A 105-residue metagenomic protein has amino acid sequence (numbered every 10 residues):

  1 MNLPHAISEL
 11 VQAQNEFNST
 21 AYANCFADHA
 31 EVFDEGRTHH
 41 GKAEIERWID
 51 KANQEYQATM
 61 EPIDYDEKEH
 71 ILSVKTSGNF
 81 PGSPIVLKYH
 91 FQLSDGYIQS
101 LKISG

Functional and structural regions predicted by a protein language model:
I7-Q12: Amphipathic alpha-helical repeat scaffolds
Q14-F17, G36: Conserved short acidic donor-positioning loop in nucleotide-sugar-dependent glycosyltransferases
E16-H29: Short, well-ordered alpha-helical segments enriched in acidic and aromatic residues
F26, D66-K68, S94: Structural motif
E31-H40, K75: A short gly/proline-enriched turn/hairpin at secondary-structure junctions
V32, Y65-E67, I103: Hydrophobic/anchoring residues in structured secondary elements
E46-K88: Surface-exposed, charged secondary-structure patches
V86-G105: Short beta-strand edge/turn micro-motifs at domain boundaries
